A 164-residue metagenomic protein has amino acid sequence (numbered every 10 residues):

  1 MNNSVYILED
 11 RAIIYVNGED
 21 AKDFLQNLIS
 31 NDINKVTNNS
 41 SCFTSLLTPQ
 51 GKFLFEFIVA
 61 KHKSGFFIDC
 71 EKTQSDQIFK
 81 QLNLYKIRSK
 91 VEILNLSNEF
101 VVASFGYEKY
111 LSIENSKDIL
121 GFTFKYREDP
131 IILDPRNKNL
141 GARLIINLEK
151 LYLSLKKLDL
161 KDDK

Functional and structural regions predicted by a protein language model:
M1-K164: Basic, glycine/lysine-rich polyanion-binding surfaces/domains
